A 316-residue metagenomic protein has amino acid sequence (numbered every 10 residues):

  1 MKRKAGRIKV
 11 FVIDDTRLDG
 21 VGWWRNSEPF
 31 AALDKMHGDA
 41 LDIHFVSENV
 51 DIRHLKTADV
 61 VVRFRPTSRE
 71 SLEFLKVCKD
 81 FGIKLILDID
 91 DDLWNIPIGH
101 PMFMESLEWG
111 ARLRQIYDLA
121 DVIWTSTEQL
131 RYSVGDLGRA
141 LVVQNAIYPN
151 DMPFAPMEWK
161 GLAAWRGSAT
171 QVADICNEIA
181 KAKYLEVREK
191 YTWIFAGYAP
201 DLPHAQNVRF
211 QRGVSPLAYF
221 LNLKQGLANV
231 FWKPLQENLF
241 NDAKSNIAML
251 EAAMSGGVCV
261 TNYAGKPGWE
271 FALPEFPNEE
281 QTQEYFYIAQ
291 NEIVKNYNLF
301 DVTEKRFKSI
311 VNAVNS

Functional and structural regions predicted by a protein language model:
M1-S71: N-terminal pre-catalytic "stem/leader" segment of glycosyltransferase-like enzymes
V12-L33, A146-N222, G226, A248-M249: Conserved catalytic-core segment of nucleotide-activated headgroup transferases in glycan assembly
F64, I123-T127, N145, A196 (+1 more regions): Replace "coordinates the UDP/GDP/TDP-sugar" with "coordinates nucleotide-activated sugar donors
V77, M104-V122: Membrane-proximal helix-turn-helix segments that form the acceptor-binding/catalytic region of lipid-linked
C78-I96: Active-site proximal beta-strand in glycosyltransferases
D118-P153: Donor nucleotide-sugar binding/catalytic pocket of nucleotide-sugar-dependent glycosyltransferases
T170-A173, L217-Q225, N229-M254, T261-W269: Nucleotide-sugar-dependent
F276-S316: A charged, aromatic-enriched C-terminal amphipathic alpha-helix characteristic of glycosyltransferases across folds
